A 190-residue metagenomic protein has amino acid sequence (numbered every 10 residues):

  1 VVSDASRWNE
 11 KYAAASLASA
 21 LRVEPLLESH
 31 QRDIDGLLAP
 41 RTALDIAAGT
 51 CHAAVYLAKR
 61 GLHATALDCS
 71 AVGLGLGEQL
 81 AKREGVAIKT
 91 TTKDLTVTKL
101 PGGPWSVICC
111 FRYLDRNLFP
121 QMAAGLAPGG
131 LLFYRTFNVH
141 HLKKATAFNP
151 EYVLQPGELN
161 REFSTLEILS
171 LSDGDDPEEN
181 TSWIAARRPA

Functional and structural regions predicted by a protein language model:
A20-A39: Conserved alpha-helix/loop element of class I SAM-dependent methyltransferases that forms part of the SAM/SAH-binding
P40-A47: Conserved class I S-adenosyl-L-methionine
C51: Glycine-rich SAM-binding Motif I of class I
S70-V72: Conserved SAM/SAH-binding beta-strand->alpha-helix loop
E84-L95: Conserved SAM-binding strand-loop segment of SAM-dependent methyltransferases
L100-V107: A short acidic, Gly/Pro-enriched loop at the edge of an enzyme's catalytic core that lines a small-molecule cofactor
G130-F137: Conserved beta-strand signature within the Rossmann-like core of class I S-adenosyl-L-methionine
G174-A190: Core SAM-dependent methyltransferase catalytic element
